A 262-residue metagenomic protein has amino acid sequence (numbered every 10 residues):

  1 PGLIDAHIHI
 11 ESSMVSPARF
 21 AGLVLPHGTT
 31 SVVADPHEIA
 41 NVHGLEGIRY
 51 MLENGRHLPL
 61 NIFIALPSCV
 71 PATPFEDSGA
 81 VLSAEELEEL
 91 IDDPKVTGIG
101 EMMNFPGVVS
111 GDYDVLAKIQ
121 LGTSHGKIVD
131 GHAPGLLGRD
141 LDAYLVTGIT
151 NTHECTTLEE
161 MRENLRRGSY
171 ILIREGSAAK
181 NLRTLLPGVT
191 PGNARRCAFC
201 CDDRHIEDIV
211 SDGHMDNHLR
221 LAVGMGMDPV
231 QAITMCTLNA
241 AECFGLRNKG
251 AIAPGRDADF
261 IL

Functional and structural regions predicted by a protein language model:
G2-A21: Di-metal (Zn2+ and/or Mg2+/Mn2+) metal-binding site signature of metallo-dependent hydrolases with the MBL/beta-CASP
H7, G28, M51, I99 (+5 more regions): Divalent metal-coordination and catalytic microenvironments
H7-E11, H37-I39, P67-A72, M102-F105 (+4 more regions): Active-site beta-loop-alpha junctions enriched in small/polar residues
S16, L45-I48, G111-D112, G138-L145 (+2 more regions): Histidine/acidic-residue-rich catalytic or RNA/ligand-binding cores of hydrolases and nuclease-related proteins
A18-G126, G192: Divalent-metal coordination cores built from histidine and acidic residues
S31, N61-F63, V96-G98, I128-D130 (+3 more regions): Structural preference for beta-strand elements that scaffold enzyme active sites
E101-E159, E163, E175-A179: Divalent metal-binding pocket/active-site signature
G188-L262: His/Asp/Glu-enriched, well-ordered alpha-helical/loop segment that forms or immediately abuts the divalent-metal
